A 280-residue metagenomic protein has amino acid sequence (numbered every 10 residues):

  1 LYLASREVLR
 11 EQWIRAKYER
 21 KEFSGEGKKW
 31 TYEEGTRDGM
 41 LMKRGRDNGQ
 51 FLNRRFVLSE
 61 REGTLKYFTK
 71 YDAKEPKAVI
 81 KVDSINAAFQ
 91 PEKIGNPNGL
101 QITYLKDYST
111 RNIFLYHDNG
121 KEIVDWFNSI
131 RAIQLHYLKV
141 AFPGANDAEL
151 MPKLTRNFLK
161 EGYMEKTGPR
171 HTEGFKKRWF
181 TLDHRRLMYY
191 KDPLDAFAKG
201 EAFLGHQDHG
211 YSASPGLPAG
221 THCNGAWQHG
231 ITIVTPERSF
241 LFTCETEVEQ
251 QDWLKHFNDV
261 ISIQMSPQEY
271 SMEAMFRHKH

Functional and structural regions predicted by a protein language model:
L1-Q12, F23: Short flanking/linker segments adjacent to small metal-binding domains or redox-active Cys/His motifs
L3, Y108-N119, P236-E249: Canonical phosphoinositide-binding patch of PH/PH-like domains
V8-Q12, A16, G39, R54 (+12 more regions): Amphipathic alpha-helical interface elements that mediate macromolecular binding in regulatory proteins
W13-E33, D38, M42-G49, N98 (+4 more regions): Polybasic, Ser/Thr-rich intrinsically disordered tails and inter-domain linkers that flank pleckstrin homology
E19, F23, R46, R61 (+13 more regions): Short amphipathic alpha-helices and their capping/turn residues within compact interaction modules
W30-G35, D47-N48, R55, S84-Y108 (+4 more regions): Long, low-complexity intrinsically disordered regulatory regions
R37-I80, W126, R156-A202, W253: Polybasic phosphoinositide-binding surfaces of eukaryotic membrane-targeting domains
L135-F197, F203-L204, D208-Q228, P236 (+1 more regions): Disordered regulatory linkers adjacent to lipid/PI-binding modules
